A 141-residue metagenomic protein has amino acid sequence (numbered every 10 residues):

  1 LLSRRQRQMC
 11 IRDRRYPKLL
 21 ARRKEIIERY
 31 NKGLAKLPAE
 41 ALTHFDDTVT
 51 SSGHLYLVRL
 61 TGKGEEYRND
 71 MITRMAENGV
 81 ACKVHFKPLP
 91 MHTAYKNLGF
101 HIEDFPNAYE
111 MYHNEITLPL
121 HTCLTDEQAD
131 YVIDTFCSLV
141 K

Functional and structural regions predicted by a protein language model:
L1-R7, I11: Single conserved hydrophobic/aromatic residue that forms the stacking wall/gate of nucleotide- or nucleobase-binding
R5, S52-Y56, Y112-I116: Short amphipathic alpha-helical segments
R15-K32, Y131, T135: A non-catalytic, amphipathic alpha-helix used as a structural packing/dimerization or gating element in enzyme scaffolds
R29, G33-L34, H44, D70-E103 (+1 more regions): Conserved PLP cofactor-binding pocket of PLP-dependent enzymes
N31-G62: Conserved small-domain helix->loop->beta segment predominantly found in fold-type I
K63-D70, L124-D130: Short, conserved charged micro-motifs
N107-H113, T117, T122-Y131, T135-K141: Feature detects long, helix-prone N-terminal segments enriched in hydrophobes
